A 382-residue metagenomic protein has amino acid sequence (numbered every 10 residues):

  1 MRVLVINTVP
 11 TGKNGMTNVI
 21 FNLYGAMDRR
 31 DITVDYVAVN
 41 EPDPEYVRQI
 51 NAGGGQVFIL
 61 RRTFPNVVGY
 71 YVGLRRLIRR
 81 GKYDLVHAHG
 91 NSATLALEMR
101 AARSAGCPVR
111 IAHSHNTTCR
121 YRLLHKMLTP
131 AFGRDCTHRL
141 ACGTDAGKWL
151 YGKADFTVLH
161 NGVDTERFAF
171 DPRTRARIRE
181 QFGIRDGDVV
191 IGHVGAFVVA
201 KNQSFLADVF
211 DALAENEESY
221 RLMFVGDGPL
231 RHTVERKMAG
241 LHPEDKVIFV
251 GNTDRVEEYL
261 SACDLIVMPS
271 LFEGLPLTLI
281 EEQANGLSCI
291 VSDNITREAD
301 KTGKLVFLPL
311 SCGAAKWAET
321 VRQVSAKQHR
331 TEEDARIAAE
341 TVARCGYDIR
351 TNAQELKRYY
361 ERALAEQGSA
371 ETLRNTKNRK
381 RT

Functional and structural regions predicted by a protein language model:
V5-G69, P229-R231, Y359, A370: N-terminal strand-loop element at the rim of the active site of nucleotide-sugar-dependent glycosyltransferases
N14-N22, V189, H193-A212, P229-E235: A conserved mid-protein helix/loop that constitutes part of the nucleotide-sugar donor-binding site
S104, I111-A141, K148-Y151: A conserved, positively charged/aromatic
R134-R173, F307: Donor nucleotide-sugar binding/catalytic pocket of nucleotide-sugar-dependent glycosyltransferases
A169-I184: A short helix/loop element that forms part of the nucleotide-sugar donor recognition site in Leloir-type
E235-G251: Nucleotide-activated donor-binding/catalytic signature segment of Leloir-type glycosyltransferases, i.e., the conserved
N252, L271: Aromatic "clamp/platform" in nucleotide-sugar-dependent glycosyltransferases that forms part of the donor/acceptor
E298-Q328: Change "using UDP/GDP/dTDP sugars" to "using nucleotide sugars
